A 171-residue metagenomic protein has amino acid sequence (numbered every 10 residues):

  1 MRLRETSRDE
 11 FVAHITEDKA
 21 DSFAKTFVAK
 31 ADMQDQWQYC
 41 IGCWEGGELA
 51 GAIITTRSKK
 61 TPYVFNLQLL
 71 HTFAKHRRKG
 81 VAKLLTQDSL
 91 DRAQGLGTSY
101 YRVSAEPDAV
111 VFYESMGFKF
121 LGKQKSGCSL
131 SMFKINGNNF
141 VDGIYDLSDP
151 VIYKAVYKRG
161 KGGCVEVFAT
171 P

Functional and structural regions predicted by a protein language model:
M1-K30, G42-W44, D149-T170: Short amphipathic alpha-helix that is part of the acyltransferase structural core
E10, P62, P107-V111: Short alpha-helical
A29-C40, E45, A52-V64, Q68-L70: A conserved beta-strand-loop-helix scaffold within acyl/acetyltransferase catalytic domains
T72, R78-D91: Conserved acetyl-CoA-binding loop-helix of GNAT-fold acetyltransferases
A93-A105: Conserved GNAT acetyl-CoA-binding A-motif
S104-P171: Terminal substrate-recognition subdomain of acyl/acetyltransferases
